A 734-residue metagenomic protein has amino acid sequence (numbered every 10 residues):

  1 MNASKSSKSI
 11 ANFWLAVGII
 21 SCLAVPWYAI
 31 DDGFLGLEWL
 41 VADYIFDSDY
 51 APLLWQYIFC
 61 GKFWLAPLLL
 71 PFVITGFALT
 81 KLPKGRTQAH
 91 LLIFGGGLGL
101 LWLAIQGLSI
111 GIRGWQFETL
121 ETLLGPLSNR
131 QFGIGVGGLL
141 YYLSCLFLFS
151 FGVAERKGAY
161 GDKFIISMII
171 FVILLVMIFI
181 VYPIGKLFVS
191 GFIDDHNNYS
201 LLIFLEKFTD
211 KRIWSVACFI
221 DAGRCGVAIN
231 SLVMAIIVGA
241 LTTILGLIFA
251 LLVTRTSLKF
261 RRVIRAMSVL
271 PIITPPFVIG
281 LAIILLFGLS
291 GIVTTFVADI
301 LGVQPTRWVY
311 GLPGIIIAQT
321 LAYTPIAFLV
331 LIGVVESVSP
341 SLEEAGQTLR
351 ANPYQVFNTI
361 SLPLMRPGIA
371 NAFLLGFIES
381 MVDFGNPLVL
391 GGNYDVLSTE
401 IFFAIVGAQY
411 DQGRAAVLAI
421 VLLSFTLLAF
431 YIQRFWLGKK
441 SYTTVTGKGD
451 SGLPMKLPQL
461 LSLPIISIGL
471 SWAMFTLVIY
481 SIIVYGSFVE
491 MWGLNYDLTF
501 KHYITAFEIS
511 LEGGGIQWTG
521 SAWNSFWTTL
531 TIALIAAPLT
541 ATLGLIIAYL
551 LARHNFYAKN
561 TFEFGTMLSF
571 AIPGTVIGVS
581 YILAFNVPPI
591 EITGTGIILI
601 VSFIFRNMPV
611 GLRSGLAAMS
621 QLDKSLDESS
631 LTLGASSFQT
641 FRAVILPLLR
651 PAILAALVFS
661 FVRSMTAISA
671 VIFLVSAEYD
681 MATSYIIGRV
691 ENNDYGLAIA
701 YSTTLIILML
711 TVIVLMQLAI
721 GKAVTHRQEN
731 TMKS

Functional and structural regions predicted by a protein language model:
M1-I20, F77-G97, L140-V172, Q433-S471 (+1 more regions): Transmembrane alpha-helical segments of polytopic membrane transport and secretion proteins
M1-L91, E121: N-terminal targeting peptides and non-cytosolic leader segments immediately upstream of the first transmembrane helix
S9-G36, G61-L65, H90, F94-R113 (+13 more regions): Membrane-water interface segments at the C-terminal ends of transmembrane alpha-helices in multi-pass inner-membrane
L65-K81, G138-G152, I236-L252: Central hydrophobic cores of alpha-helical transmembrane segments in multi-pass inner-membrane proteins across all
N198-T209, Y394-A404, G493-E508, A677-V690: Short hydrophobic, aromatic-rich alpha-helical segments embedded in or entering the lipid bilayer of multi-pass
L205-K211, N352, K440-K456, W492-L511: Juxtamembrane inter-helical linkers in multi-pass membrane proteins
T242, L349-A351, L633-A635: A short glycine-centered flexible hinge/capping loop motif at secondary-structure junctions
G346-Q347, S630: The alpha-helix within a helix-turn-helix
